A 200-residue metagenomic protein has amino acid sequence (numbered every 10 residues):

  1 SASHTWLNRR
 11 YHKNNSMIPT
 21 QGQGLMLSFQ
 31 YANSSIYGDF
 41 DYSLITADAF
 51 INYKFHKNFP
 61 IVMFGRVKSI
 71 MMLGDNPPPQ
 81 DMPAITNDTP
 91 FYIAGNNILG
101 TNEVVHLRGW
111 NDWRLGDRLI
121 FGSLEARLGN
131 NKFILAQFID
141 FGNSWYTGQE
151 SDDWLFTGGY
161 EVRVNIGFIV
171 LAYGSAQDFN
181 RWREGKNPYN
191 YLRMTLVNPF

Functional and structural regions predicted by a protein language model:
S1-N130, Q137, W145, M194: C-terminal outer-membrane beta-barrel translocator/porin domains of Gram-negative envelope proteins and their
H4, V162-I169, N187-F200: Outer-membrane beta-barrel "beta-signal"
Y37-D41, G148-S151, E184-K186: Short, solvent-exposed loop/turn segments at secondary-structure boundaries
Y42-I45, D117, D153-L155, N187-Y189: Active-site-proximal structural scaffolding
E125, G129-K132, Y146, R163 (+3 more regions): Hydrophobic alpha-helix feature that most strongly marks membrane-spanning transmembrane helices and their immediate
D140: Short basic (Lys/Arg) and small-residue
Q149-V162: A short alpha/beta connector and helix-capping loop motif
S175-R181: A short, acidic, flexible beta-alpha connecting loop/helix-capping segment that sits on the rim of active
